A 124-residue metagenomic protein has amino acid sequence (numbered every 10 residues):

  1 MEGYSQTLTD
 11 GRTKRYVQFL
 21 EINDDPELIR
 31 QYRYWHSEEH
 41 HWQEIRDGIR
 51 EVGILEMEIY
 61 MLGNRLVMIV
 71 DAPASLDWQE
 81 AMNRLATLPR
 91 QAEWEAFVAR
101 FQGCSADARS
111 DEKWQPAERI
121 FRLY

Functional and structural regions predicted by a protein language model:
M1-R12: Acidic, low-complexity proline/glycine-rich segments
R15-I22: Active-site-flanking beta-strand signature of metal-NTP-handling nucleotidyl enzymes and homologous cyclase-like
D25-P26, L66, P73-W78: Short, charged/polar surface micro-motifs in flexible loops or helix N-caps
L28-G53: Short amphipathic alpha-helical segments
V52, P73-K113: An amphipathic, aromatic/His-enriched active-site/gating alpha helix that lines ligand/cofactor pockets
M57-L62: Short beta-strand
K113-F121: Eukaryote-biased recognition of C-terminal alpha-helical segments
